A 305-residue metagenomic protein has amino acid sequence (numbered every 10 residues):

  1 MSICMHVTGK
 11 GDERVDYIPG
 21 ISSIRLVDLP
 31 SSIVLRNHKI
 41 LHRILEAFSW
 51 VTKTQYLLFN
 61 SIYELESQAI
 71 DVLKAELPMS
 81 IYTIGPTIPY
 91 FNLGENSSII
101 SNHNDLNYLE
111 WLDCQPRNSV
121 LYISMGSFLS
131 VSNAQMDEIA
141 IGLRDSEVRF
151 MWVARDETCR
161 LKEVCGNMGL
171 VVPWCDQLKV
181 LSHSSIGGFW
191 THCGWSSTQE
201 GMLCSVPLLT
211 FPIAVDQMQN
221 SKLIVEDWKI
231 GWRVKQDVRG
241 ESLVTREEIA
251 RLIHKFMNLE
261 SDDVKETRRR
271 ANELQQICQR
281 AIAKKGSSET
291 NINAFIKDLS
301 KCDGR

Functional and structural regions predicted by a protein language model:
M1-K179, G188, C204, I213-V215 (+2 more regions): Nucleotide-sugar-dependent glycosyltransferase catalytic domains
G169-L170, S184-S197, V206: Acidic donor-binding loop of glycosyltransferase active sites
S197, L208-T210, A214-V215: Short glycine/proline-centered loop/turn elements that form peptide/ligand docking sites
